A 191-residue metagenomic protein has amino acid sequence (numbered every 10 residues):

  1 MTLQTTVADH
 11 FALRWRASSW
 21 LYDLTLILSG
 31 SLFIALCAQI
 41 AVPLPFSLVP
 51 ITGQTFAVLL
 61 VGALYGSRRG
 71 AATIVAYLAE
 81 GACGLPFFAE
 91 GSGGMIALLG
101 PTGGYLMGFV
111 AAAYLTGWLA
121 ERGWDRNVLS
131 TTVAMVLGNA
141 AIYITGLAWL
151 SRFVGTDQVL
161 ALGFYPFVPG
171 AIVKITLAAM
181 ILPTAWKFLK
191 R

Functional and structural regions predicted by a protein language model:
M1-S31, L162-R191: Alpha-helical transmembrane segments and their cytosolic interface
T2-A71: Hydrophobic transmembrane alpha-helices
T2-R16, Y22, L36, M95-I142: Short helix-perturbing small/polar motifs within transmembrane alpha-helices
L26-C37, V58, G62, T73-G81 (+11 more regions): Alpha-helical transmembrane segments in multi-pass membrane proteins
L36, I40, L64, E90-G91 (+3 more regions): Helix-loop junctions at the membrane-solvent interface of multi-pass transporters, primarily the C-terminal
I40-Y114: Alpha-helical membrane segments and adjacent membrane-interface helices in multi-pass membrane proteins
L64-R68, L115-G123, A185-L189: Structural signal for the C-terminal ends of transmembrane alpha-helices and the immediately following loop
G123-R191: Membrane-embedded alpha-helical hairpins and interfacial helices in multi-pass inner-membrane proteins
